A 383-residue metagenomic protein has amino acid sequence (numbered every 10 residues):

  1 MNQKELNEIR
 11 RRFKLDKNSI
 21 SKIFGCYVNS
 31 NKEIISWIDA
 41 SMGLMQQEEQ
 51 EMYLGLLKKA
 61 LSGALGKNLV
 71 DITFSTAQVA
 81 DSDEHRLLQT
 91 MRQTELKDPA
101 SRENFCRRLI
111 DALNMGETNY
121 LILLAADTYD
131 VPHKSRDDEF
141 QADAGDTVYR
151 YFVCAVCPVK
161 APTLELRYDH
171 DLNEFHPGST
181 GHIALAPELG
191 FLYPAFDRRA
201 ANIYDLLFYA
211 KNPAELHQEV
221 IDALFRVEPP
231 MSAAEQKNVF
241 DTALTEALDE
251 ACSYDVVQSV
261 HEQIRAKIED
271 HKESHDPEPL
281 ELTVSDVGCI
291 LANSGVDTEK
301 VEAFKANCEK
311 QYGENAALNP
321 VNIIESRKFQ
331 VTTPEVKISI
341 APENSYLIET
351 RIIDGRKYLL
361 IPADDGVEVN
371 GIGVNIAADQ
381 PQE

Functional and structural regions predicted by a protein language model:
N7: Active-site-proximal "nucleotidyltransferase
R11-K17, S21-E325: Long, hydrophobic alpha/beta structural blocks
E278, V287-E383: C-terminal, beta-strand-rich globular interaction domains
